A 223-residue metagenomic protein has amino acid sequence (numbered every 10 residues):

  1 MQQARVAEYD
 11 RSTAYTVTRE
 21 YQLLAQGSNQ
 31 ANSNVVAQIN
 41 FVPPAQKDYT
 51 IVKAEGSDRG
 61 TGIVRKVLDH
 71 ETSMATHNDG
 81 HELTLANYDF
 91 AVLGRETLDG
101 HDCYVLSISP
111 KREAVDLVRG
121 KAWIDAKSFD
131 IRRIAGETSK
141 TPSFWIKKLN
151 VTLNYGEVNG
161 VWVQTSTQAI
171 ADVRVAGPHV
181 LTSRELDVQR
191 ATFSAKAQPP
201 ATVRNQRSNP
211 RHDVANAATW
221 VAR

Functional and structural regions predicted by a protein language model:
M1-R119, A126-D130, S139-L149, G156-V163 (+1 more regions): Structured extracytoplasmic
I134, T165-T167: Beta-strand-dense domains in secreted/periplasmic systems and polymorphic toxin scaffolds
